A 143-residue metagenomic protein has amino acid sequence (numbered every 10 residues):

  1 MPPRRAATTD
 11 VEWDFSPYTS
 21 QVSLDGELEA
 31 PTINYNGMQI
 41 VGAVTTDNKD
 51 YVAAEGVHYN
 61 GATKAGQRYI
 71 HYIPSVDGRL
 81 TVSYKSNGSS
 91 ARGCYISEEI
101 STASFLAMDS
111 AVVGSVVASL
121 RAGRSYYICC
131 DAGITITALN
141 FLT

Functional and structural regions predicted by a protein language model:
M1, A132-T143: Exposed low-complexity, polar/acidic, P/S/T/G-rich flexible segments that act as propeptides, protease-susceptible
M1-K64: N-terminal targeting leaders for non-cytosolic proteins
V11, P31, V76, V112-G114 (+1 more regions): A glycine-anchored, Pro-Gly-centered beta-turn/N-cap motif
T46-R79, S89-R92, V112-V116, G133-T137: Short beta-strands within extracellular/lumenal beta-sheet-rich domains
T81-K85: Short edge beta-strand/loop segments characteristic of extracellular beta-sandwich folds
S89-A103: Short, surface-exposed beta-strand/strand-loop-strand elements in extracellular ectodomains
L106-S110: Short beta-strand segments within Ig-like beta-sandwich modules, predominantly Fibronectin type-III
A118-G133: Noncatalytic modules at the cell exterior or secretory-pathway interfaces, chiefly beta-strand-rich lectin/adhesion
